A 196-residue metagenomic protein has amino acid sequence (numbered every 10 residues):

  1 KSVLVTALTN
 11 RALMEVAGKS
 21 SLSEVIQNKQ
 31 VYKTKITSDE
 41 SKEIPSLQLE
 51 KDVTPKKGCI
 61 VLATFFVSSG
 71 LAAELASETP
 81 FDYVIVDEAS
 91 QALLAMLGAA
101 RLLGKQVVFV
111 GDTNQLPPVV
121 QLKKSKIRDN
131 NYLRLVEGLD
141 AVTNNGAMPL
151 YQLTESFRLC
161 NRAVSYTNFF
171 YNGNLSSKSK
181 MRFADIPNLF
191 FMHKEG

Functional and structural regions predicted by a protein language model:
S2, A7-G18, F66-S69, E78-V86 (+1 more regions): Conserved helicase motor core of SF1/SF2 NTP-dependent helicases
R11-S41: Conserved helix-turn-beta segment of the N-terminal RecA-like "Helicase ATP-binding" lobe in SF1/SF2 helicases
S23-V25, L75-A76, V142: Alpha-helix termini
E24-Q30, S41-Q48, Y83, N188-F191: Active-site regions of enzymes building and remodeling cell-envelope glycoconjugates
Q27-K29, K56-C59, N145-P149: A short helix-to-beta-strand connector/capping loop
E40-V61: Conserved motor-coupling elements within RecA-like helicase/translocase cores
P45-E50, S69-E74, L94-M96: A generic local structural motif
C59-L75: Short, composition-biased local secondary-structure segments
